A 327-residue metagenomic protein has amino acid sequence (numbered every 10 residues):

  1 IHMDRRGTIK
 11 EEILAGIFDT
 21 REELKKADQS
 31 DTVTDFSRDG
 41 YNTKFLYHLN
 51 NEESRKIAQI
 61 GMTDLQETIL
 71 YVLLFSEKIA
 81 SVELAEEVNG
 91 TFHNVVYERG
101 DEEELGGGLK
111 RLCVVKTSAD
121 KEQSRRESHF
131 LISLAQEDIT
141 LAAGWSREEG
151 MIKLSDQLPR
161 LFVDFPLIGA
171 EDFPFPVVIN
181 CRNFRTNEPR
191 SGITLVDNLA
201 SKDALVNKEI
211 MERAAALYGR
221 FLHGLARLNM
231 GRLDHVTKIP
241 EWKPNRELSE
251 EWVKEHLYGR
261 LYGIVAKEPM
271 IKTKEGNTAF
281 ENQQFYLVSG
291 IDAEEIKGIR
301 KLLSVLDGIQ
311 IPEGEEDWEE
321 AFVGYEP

Functional and structural regions predicted by a protein language model:
I1-P327: GHKL/Bergerat-fold ATPase module
